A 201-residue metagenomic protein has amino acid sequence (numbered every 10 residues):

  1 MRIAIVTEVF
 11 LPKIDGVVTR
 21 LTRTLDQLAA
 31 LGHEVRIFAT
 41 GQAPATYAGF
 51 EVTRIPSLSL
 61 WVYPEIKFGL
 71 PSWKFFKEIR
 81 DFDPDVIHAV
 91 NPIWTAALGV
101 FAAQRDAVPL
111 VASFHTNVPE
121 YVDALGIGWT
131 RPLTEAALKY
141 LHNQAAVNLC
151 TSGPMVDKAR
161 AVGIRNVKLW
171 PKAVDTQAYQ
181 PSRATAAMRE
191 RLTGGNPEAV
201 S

Functional and structural regions predicted by a protein language model:
M1-R54: N-terminal subdomain of nucleotide-sugar transferases
R2, G195-S201: Charged active-site motifs of nucleotide-sugar-dependent glycosyltransferases
G41, P154, A173: Carbohydrate-associated surface elements
W61-A89, T95-F101, R105, P132 (+1 more regions): An amphipathic, basic-hydrophobic alpha-helix
P109-V111, E120-Y140: Nucleotide-sugar donor phosphate/pyrophosphate-binding loop at the beta->alpha transition of glycosyltransferases
N143-S152, K168: A short beta-strand/loop micro-motif in the catalytic core of glycosyltransferases that engages the nucleotide-sugar
Q180-N196: A short helix/loop element that forms part of the nucleotide-sugar donor recognition site in Leloir-type
